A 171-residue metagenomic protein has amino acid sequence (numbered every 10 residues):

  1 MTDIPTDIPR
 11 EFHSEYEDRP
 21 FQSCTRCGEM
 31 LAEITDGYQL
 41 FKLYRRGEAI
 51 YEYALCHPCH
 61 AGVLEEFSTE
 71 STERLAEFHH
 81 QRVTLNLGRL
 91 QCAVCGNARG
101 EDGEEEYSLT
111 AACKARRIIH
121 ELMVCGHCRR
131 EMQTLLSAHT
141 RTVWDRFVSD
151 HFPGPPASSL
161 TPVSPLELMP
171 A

Functional and structural regions predicted by a protein language model:
M1-E17, E65-G88, T134-A171: Short, intrinsically disordered terminal segments enriched in charged and Pro/Gly residues
T2-D3, C56, G103, C125 (+1 more regions): Intrinsic low-complexity, intrinsically disordered segments enriched in polar/basic residues
Y16-E17, D36-Y38, H57, S68 (+2 more regions): Aromatic-residue detector
D18-I50, L87-I118: Short recognition patches in nucleic-acid-associated and regulatory proteins
I34, V63, V83, V94 (+5 more regions): Extended aliphatic helical segments
Y38, V63, R74-L75, Y107: Generic hydrophobic, helix-prone segments enriched in Leu/Val/Ile
A49-R74, I118-W144: Short metal-binding segments enriched for Cys and/or His
